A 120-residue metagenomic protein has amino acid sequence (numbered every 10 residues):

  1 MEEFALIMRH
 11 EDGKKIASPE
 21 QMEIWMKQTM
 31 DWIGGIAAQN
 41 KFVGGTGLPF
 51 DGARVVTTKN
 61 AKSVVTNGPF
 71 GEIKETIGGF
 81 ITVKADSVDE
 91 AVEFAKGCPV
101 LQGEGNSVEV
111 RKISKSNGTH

Functional and structural regions predicted by a protein language model:
M1-H120: Conserved, structured core segments of small domains
